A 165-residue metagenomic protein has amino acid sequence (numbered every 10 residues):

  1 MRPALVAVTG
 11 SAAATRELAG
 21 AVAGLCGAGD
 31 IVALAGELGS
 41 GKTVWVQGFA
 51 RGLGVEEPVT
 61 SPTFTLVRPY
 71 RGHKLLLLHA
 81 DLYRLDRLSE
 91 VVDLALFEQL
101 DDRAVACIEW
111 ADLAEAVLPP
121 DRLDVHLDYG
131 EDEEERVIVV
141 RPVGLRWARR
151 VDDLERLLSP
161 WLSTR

Functional and structural regions predicted by a protein language model:
M1-A21: N-terminal pre-Walker A segment at the start of P-loop NTPase domains
P3-L5, F97-R165: Short phosphate-coordinating micro-motif centered on Lys-Gly-acidic
A23-G29: Phosphate-binding P-loop
I31-A33: Short hydrophobic/aromatic beta-strand immediately N-terminal to the Walker A/P-loop
A35-E37: P-loop (Walker A) phosphate-binding loop of NTP-binding proteins
K42: Conserved lysine of the Walker
P58-V59, T63, P69-W110: Conserved nucleotide-sensing/catalytic segment adjacent to the nucleotide-binding pocket in NTP-handling enzymes
